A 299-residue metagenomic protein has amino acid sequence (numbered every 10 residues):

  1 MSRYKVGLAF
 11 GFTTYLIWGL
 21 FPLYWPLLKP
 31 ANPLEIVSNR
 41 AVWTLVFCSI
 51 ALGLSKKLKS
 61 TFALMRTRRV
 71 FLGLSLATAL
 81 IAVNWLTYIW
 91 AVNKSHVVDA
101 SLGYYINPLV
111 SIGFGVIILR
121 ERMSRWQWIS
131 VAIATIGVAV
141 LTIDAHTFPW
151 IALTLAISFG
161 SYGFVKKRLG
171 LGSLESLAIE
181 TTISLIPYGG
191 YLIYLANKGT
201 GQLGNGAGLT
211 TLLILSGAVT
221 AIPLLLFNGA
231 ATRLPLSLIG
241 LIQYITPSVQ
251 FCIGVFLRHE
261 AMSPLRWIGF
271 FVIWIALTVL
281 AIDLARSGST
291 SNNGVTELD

Functional and structural regions predicted by a protein language model:
M1-E35, I136-R168, T210, I253 (+1 more regions): Glycine-/small-residue-enriched transmembrane alpha-helix faces in small-molecule transporters and effluxers
M1-T13, V46-L74, R125, L177 (+3 more regions): Membrane-interface interhelical linkers
F12, L16-L20, Y24, S75-V92 (+5 more regions): Hydrophobic alpha-helical transmembrane segments of multi-pass membrane transport proteins, especially secondary
P30-E35, L86-G103, L225-I242, A261: Structural motif at transmembrane-helix junctions in multi-pass transporters
C48, W126-T142, L153-L155, L265-L284: Hydrophobic transmembrane alpha-helices of multi-pass small-molecule transport proteins
W90, N107-W126, S248-W267: C-terminal transmembrane-helix exit sites in multi-pass transporters
L102-I106, S173-I183, A221-F256: Helix-helix packing/entry segments at the starts of transmembrane helices
D144, F148, Y244-D299: C-terminal-most transmembrane helix of multi-pass membrane proteins
